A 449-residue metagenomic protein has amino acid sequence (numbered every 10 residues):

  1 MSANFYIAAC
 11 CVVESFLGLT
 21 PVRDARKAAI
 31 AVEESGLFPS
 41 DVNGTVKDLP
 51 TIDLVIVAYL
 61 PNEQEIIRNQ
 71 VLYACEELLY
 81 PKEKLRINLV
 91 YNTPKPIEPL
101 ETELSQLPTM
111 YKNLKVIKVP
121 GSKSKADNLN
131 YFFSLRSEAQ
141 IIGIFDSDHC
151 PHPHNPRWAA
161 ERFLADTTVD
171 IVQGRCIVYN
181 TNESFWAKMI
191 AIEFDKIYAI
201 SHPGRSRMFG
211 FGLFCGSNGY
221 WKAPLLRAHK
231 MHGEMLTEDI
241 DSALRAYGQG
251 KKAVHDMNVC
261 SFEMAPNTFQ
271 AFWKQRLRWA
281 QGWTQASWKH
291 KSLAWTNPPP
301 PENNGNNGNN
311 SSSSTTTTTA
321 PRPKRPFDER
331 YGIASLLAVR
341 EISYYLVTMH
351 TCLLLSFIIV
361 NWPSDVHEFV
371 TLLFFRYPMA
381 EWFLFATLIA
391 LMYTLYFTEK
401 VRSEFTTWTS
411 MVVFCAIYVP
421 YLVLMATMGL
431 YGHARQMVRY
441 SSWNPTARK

Functional and structural regions predicted by a protein language model:
I7-T51, S292-L337, S356-K449: Juxtamembrane C-terminal module of membrane proteins
T51-V55, R86, D241: Cell-envelope/extracellular polymer assembly enzymes that use nucleotide-activated donors
N62-E77: Short, well-formed alpha-helical segments that are part of the catalytic scaffolds of diverse glycosyltransferases
Y73-K118: Acidic donor-binding segment of Leloir-type glycosyltransferases
P94, F145, H149-P151, C176: Acidic metal-phosphate-binding loop of nucleotide-sugar-dependent transferases
M110, I117-K118, S124-I141, P153-L236 (+2 more regions): Long helical/loop segments within the catalytic core of UDP-sugar-dependent glycosyltransferases, especially the large
D146-C150, H232, A246: The conserved acidic donor/metal-binding loop of glycosyltransferases
A243-F262: Catalytic donor-sugar/metal-binding loop of nucleotide-sugar-dependent glycosyltransferases
